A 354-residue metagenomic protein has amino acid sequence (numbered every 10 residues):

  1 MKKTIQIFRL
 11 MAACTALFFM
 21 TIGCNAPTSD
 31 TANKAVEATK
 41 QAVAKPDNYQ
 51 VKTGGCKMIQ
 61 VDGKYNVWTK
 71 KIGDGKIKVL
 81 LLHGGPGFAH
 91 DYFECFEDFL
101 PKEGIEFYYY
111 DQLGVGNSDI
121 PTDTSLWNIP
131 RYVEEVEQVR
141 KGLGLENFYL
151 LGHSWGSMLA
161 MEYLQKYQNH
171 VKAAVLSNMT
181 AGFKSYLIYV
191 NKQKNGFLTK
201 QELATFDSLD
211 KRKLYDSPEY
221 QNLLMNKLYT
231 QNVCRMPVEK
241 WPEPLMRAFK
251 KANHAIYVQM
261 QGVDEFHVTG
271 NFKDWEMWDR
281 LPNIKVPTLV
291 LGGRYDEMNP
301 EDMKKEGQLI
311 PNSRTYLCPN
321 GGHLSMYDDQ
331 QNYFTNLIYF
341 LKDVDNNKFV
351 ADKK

Functional and structural regions predicted by a protein language model:
T21-G23: C-terminal motif of bacterial Sec signal peptides marking the signal peptidase cleavage site
Y65, K70-I120: Conserved HGGG/HGGXW glycine-rich cap/lid loop of the alpha/beta-hydrolase fold
Y109-W155: Active-site loop/oxyanion-hole signature of alpha/beta-hydrolase fold enzymes
E146-Y189: Conserved hydrolase catalytic core segment
A174-Y215: Flexible "cap/lid" loop of the alpha/beta hydrolase fold
A204-P282, V286: Alpha/beta-hydrolase
W278-G321: Conserved loop-alpha-helix segment in the C-terminal half of the alpha/beta-hydrolase fold that carries the catalytic
S313-K354: Catalytic active-site module of serine/aspartate enzymes centered on a nucleophile-bearing elbow/loop
